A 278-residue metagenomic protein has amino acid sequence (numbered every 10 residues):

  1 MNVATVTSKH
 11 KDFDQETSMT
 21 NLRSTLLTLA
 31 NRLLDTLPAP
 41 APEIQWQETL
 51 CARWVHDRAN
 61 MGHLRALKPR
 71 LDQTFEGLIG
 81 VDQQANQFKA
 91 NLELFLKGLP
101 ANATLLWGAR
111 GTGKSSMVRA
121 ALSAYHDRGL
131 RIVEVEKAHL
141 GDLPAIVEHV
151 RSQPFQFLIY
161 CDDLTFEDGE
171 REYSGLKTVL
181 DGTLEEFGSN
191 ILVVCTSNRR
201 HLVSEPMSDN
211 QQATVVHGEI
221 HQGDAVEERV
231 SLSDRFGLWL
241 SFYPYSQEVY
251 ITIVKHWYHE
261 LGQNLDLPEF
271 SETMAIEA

Functional and structural regions predicted by a protein language model:
M1-E93: A short, basic N-terminal segment
L99-V118: Walker A/P-loop nucleotide-binding motif
R119-S123: A conserved segment at the C-terminal end of the G1
A124-F157, T165-G169: AAA+/P-loop NTPase substrate/partner-engagement loops
A138-G141, L164-E167, V193, S197-V203 (+1 more regions): Conserved nucleotide-binding/hydrolysis micro-motifs of P-loop NTPases
D168-H217: Conserved catalytic/switch belt of AAA+ P-loop NTPases
T214-V230, G237-Y250: Conserved AAA+ ATPase "SRH/arginine-finger" region at the nucleotide-binding site
G237-A278: Conserved AAA+ ATPase small/helical "lid" subdomain
